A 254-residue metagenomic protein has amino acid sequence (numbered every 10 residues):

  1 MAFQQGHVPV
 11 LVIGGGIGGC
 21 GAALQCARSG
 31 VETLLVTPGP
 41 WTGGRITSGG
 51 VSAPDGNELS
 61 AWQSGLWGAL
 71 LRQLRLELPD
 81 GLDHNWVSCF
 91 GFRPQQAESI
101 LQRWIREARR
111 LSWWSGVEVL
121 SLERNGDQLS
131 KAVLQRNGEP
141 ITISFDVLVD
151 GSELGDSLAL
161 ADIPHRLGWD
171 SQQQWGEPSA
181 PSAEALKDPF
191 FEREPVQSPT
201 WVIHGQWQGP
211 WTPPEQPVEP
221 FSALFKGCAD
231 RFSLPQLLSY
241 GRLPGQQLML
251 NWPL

Functional and structural regions predicted by a protein language model:
A2, R45, L70, R136-V147 (+1 more regions): Flavin (FAD/FMN)-binding glycine-rich loop and adjacent Rossmann-like elements that form
F3-G16: Beta1/beta-strand and adjacent pyrophosphate-binding region of the FAD-binding site in flavoprotein oxidoreductases
H7, Q25-E32, T37-S121, N125 (+1 more regions): Conserved N-terminal/central alpha/beta ligand/cofactor-binding core
V8, L129, F145-D146: Local beta-strand N-terminus motif with an aromatic residue
I13-G16, V36-G39, G151-S152, P253: Active-site-proximal beta-strand/loop segments in catalytic clefts of secreted hydrolases
G19: N-terminal Rossmann-fold NAD(P) dinucleotide-binding loop
F92, D127-S130, A159: Periplasmic/cell-envelope proteins involved in peptidoglycan metabolism and beta-lactam response
E123-T142: Conserved beta-strand-loop-beta-strand element in the redox core of flavoprotein oxidoreductases
